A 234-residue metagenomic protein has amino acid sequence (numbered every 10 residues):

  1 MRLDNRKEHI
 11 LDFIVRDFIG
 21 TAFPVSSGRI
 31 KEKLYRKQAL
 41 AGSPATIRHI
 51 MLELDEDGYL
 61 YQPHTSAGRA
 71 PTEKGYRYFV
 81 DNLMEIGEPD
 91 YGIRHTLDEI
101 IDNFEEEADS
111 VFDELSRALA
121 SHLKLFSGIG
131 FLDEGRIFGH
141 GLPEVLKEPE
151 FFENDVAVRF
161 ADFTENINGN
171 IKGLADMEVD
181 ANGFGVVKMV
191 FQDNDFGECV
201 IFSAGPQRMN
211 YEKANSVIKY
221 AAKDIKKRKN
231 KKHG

Functional and structural regions predicted by a protein language model:
M1-F13: Short alpha-helical segments that sit at the start of domains
R2-L3, A22-F23, A108, E153: Residue-level marker of regulatory loop/turn positions in helix-turn-helix DNA-binding domains and in histidine
R2-L3, G42, P71, P89: Alpha-helical hairpin
I10, T72, S203: Conserved RecA-like P-loop NTPase ATPase core
L11, D55-G58, G197-E198: Short acidic (Asp/Glu) and glycine-rich catalytic loops that position anionic groups and cofactors
I14-F18: Short helix-to-turn junction characteristic of helix-turn-helix DNA-binding domains, especially the helix
G20, P24-N82: N-terminal helix-turn-helix
R77, M84-G234: Intrinsically disordered, acidic Ser/Thr/Pro-rich low-complexity regulatory segments
